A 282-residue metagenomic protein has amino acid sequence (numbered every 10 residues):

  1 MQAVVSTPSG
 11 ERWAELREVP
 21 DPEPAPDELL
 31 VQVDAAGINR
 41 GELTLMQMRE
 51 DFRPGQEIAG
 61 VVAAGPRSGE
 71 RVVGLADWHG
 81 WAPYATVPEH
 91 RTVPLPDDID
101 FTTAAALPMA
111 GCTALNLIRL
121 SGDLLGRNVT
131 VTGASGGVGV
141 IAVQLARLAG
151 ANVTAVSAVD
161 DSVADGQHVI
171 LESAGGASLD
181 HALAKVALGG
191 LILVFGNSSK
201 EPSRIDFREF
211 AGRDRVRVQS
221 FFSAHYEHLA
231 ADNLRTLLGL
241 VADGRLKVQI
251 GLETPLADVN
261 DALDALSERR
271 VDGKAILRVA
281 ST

Functional and structural regions predicted by a protein language model:
M1, L229-T282: C-terminal hydrophobic helical "lid"/dimerization subdomain of Rossmann-like NAD(P)H-dependent oxidoreductases
P20-G37, E42-H79: Glycine-rich beta-strand-centered segment in the early N-terminal region that forms part of a ligand/cofactor-binding
R71, N128, N152, G190-I192 (+1 more regions): Short glycine-centered segments of the SAM/dcSAM-binding site in methyltransferase folds
V73, I170-L171, L193: N-terminal Rossmann-like NAD(P) cofactor-binding module of classical short-chain dehydrogenase/reductase
A76-E89: A structural motif shared across PLP-dependent enzymes of the aminotransferase-like
A105-A164: Mid-domain Rossmann-like dinucleotide-binding core that forms the NAD(H)/NADP(H) cofactor-binding site
A155-V159, S173, G196, F222: N-terminal Rossmann-fold cofactor-binding loop
A177-R245, V279-T282: Glycine-rich phosphate-binding loop and adjacent beta-alpha segment of Rossmann(oid) nucleotide-cofactor-binding
